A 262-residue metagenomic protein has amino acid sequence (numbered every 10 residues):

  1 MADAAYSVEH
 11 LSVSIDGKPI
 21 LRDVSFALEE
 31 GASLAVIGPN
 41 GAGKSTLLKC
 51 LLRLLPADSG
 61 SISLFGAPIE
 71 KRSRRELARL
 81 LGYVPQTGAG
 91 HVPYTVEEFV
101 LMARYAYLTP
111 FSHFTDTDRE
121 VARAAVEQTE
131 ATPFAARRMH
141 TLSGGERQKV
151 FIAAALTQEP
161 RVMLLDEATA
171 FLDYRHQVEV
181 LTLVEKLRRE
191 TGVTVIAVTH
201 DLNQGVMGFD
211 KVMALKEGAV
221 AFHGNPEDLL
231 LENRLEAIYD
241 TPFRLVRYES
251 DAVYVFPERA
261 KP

Functional and structural regions predicted by a protein language model:
Y6-V8, L21: Conserved structural motif at the start of ABC-family nucleotide-binding domains
I37-P39: The feature captures the beta-strand-to-loop junction immediately N-terminal to the Walker
L52: Helix-to-loop junction immediately C-terminal to a conserved catalytic motif
G60-P68, L77: Conserved ABC transporter NBD signature motif
L101, D116-F134: Conserved ABC ATPase "signature" region
H113, R138-L142: Conserved ABC ATPase signature
M163-E167: Catalytic Walker B motif of ABC-type/P-loop ATPase nucleotide-binding domains
